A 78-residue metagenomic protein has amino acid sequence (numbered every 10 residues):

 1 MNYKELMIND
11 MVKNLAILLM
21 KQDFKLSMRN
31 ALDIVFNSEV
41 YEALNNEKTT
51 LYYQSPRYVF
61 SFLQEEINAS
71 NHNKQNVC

Functional and structural regions predicted by a protein language model:
M1-C78: C-terminal alpha-helical interaction appendages
